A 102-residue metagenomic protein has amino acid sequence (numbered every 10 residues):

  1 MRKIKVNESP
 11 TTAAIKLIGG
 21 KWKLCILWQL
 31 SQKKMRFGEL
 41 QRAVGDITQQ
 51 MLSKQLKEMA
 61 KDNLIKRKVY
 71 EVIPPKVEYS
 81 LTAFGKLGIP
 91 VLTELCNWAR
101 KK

Functional and structural regions predicted by a protein language model:
R2-M51, E71-E78: N-terminal helix-turn-helix DNA-binding core of bacterial DNA-binding proteins
T11, I89-A99: Hydrophobic alpha-helical core bundles mediating ligand binding, dimerization, or RNAP-core interactions
G20, L24, K57, K86-T93: Generic detection of well-ordered alpha-helical segments
R36, K101-K102: Short, basic amphipathic alpha-helical segments that act as recognition/interaction helices in nucleic-acid-binding
L52, L56-M59: Basic amphipathic alpha-helical segments that dock to polyanions
N63: Glycine-centered, phosphate/nucleic-acid-interacting loop/turn motifs that mediate DNA/RNA or nucleotide
R67: Short beta-strand "wing" residues that participate in macromolecule-binding interfaces
E71-L92: Basic, amphipathic "hinge/linker" alpha-helix immediately C-terminal to the N-terminal HTH DNA-binding motif
